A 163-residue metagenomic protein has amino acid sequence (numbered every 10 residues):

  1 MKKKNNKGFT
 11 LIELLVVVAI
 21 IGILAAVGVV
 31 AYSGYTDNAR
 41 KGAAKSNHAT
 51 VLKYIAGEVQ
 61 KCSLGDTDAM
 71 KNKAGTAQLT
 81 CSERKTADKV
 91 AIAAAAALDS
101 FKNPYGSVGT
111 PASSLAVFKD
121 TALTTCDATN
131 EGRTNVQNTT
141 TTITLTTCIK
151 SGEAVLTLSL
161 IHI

Functional and structural regions predicted by a protein language model:
M1-A49: Amphipathic alpha-helical segments typified by the pilin-like N-terminal helix that continues immediately C-terminal
N5, N72, I149-K150: Acidic surface patches and DE-rich sequence motifs
I21-A25, V90-A95: Alpha-helical interaction segments
K53-Q78: Alpha-helix exit/C-cap motif
K85: Basic, alpha-helical nucleic-acid-binding regions used in initiation and control of genome expression
A91-L158: Low-complexity, acidic interaction segments enriched in glycine
I161-I163: Conserved small/polar residues in nucleotide/adenosyl-binding loops
